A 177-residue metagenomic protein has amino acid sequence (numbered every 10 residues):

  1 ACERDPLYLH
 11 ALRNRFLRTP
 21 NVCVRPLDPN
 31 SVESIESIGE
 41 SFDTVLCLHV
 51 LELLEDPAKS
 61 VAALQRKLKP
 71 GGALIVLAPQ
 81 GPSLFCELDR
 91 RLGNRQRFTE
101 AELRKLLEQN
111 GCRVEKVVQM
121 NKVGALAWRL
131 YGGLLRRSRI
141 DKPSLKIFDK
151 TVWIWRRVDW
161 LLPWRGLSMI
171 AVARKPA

Functional and structural regions predicted by a protein language model:
A1-E33: Class I SAM-dependent methyltransferase SAM/SAH-binding core
V32-E40: Short amphipathic alpha-helix with an adjacent loop that forms part of the alpha/beta core around
L46: A conserved beta-strand element that flanks and buttresses the S-adenosyl-L-methionine
V50: Hydrophobic adenine-recognition pocket in adenosine-nucleotide-binding enzymes
A58-A73: A short glycine-rich, Lys/Arg-flanked "PGG" loop and its adjoining helix->strand segment in the class I
L74-Q96, E102-L106: Short, glycine-/aromatic-enriched active-site segment of Class I SAM-dependent methyltransferases
C112-K122: Conserved S-adenosyl-L-methionine
G124-A177: A C-terminal cap/extension of S-adenosyl-L-methionine-dependent methyltransferases that defines the acceptor-substrate
